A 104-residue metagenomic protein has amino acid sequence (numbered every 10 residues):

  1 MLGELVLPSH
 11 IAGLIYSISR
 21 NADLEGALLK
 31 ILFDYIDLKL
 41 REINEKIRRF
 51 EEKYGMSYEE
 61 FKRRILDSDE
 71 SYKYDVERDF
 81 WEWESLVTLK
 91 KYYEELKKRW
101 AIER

Functional and structural regions predicted by a protein language model:
M1-I65, K91-R104: Small, basic N-terminal interaction modules of short regulatory proteins
D67-W83: Short, glycine/alanine-rich amphipathic alpha-helical segment that often forms an alpha-turn-alpha hairpin
L86-K90: Short amphipathic alpha-helical coiled-coil/interface segments
